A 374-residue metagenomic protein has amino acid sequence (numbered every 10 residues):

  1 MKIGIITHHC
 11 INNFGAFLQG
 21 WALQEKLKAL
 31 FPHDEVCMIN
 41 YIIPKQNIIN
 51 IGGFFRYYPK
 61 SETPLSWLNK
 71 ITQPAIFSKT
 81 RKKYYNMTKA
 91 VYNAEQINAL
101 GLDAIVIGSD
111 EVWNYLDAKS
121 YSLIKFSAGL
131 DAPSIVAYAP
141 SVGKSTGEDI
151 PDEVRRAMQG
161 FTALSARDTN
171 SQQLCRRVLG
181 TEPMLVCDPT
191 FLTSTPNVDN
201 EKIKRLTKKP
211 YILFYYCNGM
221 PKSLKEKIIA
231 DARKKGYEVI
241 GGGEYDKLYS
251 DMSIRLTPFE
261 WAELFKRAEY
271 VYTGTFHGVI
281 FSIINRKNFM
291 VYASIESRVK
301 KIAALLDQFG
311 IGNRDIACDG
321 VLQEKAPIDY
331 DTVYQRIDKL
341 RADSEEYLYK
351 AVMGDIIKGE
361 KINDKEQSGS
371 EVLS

Functional and structural regions predicted by a protein language model:
M1-S374: Active-site anion-handling motifs in enzyme catalytic cores
